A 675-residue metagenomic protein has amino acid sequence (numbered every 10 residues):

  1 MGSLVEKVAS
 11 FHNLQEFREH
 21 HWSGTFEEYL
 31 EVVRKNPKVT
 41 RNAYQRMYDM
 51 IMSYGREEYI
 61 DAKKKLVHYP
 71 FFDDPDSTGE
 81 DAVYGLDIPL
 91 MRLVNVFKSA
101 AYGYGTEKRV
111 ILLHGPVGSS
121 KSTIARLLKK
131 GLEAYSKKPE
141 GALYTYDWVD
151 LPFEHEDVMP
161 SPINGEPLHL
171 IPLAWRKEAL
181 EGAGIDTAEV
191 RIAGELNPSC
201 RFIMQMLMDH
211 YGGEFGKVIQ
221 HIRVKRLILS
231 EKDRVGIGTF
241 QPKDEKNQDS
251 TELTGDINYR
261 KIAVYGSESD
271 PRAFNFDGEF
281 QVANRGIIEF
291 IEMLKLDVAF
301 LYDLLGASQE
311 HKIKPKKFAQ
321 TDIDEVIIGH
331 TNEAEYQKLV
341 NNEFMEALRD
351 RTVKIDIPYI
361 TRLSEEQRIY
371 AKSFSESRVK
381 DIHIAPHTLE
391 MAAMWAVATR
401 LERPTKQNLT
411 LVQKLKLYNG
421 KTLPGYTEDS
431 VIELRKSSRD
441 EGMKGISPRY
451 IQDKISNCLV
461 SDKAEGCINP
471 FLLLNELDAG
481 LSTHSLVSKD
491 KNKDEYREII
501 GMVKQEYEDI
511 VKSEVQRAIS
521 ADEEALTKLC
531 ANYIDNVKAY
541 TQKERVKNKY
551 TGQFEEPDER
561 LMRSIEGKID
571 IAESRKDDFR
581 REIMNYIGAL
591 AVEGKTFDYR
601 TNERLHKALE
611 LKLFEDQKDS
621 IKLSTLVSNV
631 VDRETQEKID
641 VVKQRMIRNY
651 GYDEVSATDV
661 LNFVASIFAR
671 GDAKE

Functional and structural regions predicted by a protein language model:
M1-Y54: N-terminal accessory segments that target, anchor, or regulate ATP-driven/P-loop NTPase machines and associated
P37-E675: Conserved ASCE/P-loop NTPase catalytic core
